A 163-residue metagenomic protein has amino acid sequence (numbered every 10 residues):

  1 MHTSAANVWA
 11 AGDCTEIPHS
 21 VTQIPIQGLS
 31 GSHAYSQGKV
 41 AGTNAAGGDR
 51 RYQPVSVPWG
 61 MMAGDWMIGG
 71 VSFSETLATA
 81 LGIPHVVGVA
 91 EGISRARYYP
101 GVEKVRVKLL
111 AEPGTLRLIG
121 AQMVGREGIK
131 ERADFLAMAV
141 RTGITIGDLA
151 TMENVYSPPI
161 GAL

Functional and structural regions predicted by a protein language model:
M1, D13: Active-site glycine-centered loops adjacent to acidic/histidine catalytic or metal-binding residues that shape
T3-A6: Rossmann-fold NAD(P)-binding glycine/threonine-rich loop
C14-E127, P158-A162: Mid-to-C-terminal Rossmann-like scaffold of FAD/NAD(P)H-dependent oxidoreductases
T43, A137-M138, T151: Generic alpha-helical structural context detector
E127-I144: A short, polar/charged loop-to-alpha-helix boundary motif
T142-L163: Cysteine/selenocysteine-centered motifs that mediate thiol-based redox chemistry or coordinate metal-sulfur cofactors
